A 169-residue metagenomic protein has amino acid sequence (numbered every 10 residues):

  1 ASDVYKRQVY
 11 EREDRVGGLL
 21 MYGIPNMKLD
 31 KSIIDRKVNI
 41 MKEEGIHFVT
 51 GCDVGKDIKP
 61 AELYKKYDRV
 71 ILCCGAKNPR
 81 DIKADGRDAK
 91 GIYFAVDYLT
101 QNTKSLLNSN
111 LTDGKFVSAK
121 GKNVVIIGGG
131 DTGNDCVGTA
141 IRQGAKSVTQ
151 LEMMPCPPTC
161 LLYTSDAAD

Functional and structural regions predicted by a protein language model:
A1-Y5, D166-D169: Short, small-residue-biased leader/transition segments that mark boundaries at the very start of proteins
S2, K6-Y10, V49-K59, N78-D81 (+1 more regions): Rossmann-like dinucleotide/flavin-binding elements
R7-L19: Phosphate-binding active sites in nucleotide-utilizing proteins
V16-R69, L162-S165: N-terminal Rossmann-like dinucleotide/flavin-binding domain of flavoprotein oxidoreductases that bind FAD/FMN
D68, K90, K122: Conserved acidic residues
R69, C73-R80: Glycine-/small-residue-rich beta->alpha transition segments that form the dinucleotide
L72, F94, I126: Redox-cofactor binding/interface segments in oxidoreductases and associated redox assembly factors
A84-Y98: A short, gly/pro- and small-residue-rich
